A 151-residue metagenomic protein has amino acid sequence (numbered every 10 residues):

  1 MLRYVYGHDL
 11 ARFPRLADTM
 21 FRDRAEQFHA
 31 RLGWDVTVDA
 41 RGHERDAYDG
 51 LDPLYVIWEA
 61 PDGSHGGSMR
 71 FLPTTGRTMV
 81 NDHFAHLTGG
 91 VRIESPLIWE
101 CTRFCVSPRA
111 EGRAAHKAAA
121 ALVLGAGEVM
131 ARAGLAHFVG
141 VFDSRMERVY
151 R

Functional and structural regions predicted by a protein language model:
M1-E44, I57-D62: Short amphipathic alpha-helix that is part of the acyltransferase structural core
R3-L10, L72-D82: Short, charged, low-hydrophobicity "junction" segments
R12-M20, D52-Y55, D82-V91: Generic detector of contiguous secondary-structure segments
R41-D46, L87-G90: Short, P/G- and charge-enriched loop/turn segments at secondary-structure junctions
R45-V56, G76-M79: A short helix-loop-beta-strand connector motif used in the catalytic cores of GNAT acetyltransferases and, in some
L51-P53, S64-G66, E94-W99: Short connector loops at helix/strand junctions that flank enzyme active sites, especially segments positioning acidic
Y55-I57, G63-P73: Conserved beta-strand in the GNAT
R77-M79, F84-R151: Acyl-donor binding region in acyl/amide transferases
